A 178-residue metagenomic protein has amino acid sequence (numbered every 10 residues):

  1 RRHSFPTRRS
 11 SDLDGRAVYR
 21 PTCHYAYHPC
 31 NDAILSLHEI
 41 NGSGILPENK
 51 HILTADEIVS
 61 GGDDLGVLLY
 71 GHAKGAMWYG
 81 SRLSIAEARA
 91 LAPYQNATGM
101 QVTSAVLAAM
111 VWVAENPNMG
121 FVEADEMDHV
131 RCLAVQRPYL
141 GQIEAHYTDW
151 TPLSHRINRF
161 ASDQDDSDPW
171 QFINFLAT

Functional and structural regions predicted by a protein language model:
R1-R2, R8-T178: C-terminal catalytic/substrate-binding lobe primarily of soluble NAD(P)-dependent oxidoreductases
